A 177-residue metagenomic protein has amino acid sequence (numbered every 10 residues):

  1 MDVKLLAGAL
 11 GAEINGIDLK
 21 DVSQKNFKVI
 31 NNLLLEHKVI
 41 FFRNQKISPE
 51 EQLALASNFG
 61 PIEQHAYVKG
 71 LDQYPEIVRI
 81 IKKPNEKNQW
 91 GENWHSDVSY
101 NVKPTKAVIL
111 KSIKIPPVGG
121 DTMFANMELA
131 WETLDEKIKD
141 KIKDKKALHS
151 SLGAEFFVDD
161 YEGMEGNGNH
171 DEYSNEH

Functional and structural regions predicted by a protein language model:
M1-H177: Non-heme Fe(II) oxygenase catalytic core, chiefly the N-lobe of the double-stranded beta-helix
